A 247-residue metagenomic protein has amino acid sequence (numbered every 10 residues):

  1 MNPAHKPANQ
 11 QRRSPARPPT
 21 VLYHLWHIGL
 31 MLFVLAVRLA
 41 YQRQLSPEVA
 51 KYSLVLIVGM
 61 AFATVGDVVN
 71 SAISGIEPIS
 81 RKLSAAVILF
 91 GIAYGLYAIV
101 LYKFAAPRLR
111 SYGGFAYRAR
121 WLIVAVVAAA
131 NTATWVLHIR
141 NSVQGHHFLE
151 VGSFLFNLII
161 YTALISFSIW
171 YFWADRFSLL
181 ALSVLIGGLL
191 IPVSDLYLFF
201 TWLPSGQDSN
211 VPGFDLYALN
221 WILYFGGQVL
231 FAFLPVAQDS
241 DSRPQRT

Functional and structural regions predicted by a protein language model:
M1-T247: Polytopic alpha-helical membrane-helix bundles and their juxtamembrane interface segments in multi-pass membrane
